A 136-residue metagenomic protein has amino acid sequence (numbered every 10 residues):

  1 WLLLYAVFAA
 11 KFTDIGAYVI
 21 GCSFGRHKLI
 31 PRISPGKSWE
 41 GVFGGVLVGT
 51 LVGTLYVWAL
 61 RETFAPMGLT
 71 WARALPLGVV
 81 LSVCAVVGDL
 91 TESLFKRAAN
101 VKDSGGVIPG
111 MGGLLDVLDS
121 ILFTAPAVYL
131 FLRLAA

Functional and structural regions predicted by a protein language model:
W1-F123: Interhelical loop and helix-boundary elements at the membrane-water interface of polytopic inner-membrane proteins
Y129-A136: Juxtamembrane boundary at the C-terminal end of a transmembrane helix
